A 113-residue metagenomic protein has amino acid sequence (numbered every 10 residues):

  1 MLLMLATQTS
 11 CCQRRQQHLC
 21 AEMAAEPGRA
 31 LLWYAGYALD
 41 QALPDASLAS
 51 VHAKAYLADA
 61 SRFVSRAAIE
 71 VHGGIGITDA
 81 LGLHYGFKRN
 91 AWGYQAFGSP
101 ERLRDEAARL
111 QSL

Functional and structural regions predicted by a protein language model:
M1-L113: Alpha-helical interface subdomain recognition
